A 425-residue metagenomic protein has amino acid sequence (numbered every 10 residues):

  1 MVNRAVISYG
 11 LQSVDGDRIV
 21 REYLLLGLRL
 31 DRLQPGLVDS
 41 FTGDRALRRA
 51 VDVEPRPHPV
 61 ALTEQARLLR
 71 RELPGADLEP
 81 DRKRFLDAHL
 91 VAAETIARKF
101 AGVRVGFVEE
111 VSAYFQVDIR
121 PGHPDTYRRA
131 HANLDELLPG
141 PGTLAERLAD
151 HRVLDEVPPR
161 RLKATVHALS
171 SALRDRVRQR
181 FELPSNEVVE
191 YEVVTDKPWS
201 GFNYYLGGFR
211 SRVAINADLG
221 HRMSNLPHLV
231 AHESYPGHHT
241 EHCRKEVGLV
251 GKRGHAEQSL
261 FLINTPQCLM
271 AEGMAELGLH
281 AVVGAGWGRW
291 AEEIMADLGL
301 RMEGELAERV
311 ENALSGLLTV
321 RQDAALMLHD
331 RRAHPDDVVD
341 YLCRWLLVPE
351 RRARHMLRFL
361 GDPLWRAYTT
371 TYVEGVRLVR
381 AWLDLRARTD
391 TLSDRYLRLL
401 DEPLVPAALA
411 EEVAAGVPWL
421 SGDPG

Functional and structural regions predicted by a protein language model:
V2-G425: N-terminal maturation segment of proteins
